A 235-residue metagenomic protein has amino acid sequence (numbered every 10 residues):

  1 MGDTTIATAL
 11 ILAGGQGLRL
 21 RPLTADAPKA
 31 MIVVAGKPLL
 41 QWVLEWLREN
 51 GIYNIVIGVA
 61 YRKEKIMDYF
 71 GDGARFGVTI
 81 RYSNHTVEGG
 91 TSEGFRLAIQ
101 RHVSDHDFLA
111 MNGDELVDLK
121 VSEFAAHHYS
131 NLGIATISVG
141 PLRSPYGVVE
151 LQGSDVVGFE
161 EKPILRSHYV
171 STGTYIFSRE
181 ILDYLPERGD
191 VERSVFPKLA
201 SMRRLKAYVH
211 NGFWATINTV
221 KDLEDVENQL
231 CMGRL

Functional and structural regions predicted by a protein language model:
M1-I11, V33, K37-N112, V121-E123 (+3 more regions): Conserved N-terminal catalytic core of the sugar/cofactor nucleotidyltransferase
A13-L20: Conserved adenylation A10 loop of the ANL superfamily
Q16, G113-E115: Active-site metal-binding loops of divalent metal-dependent hydrolases
L20, I66-F70, V226: Hydrophobic packing residues within well-ordered alpha-helices of enzyme cores
M31, V148-L151, A207: A structural signal for short hydrophobic beta-strand segments in well-ordered beta-sheet cores
I52, F108-L109, L116, S122-Y129 (+2 more regions): Catalytic-core segments of class I nucleotidyltransferases/pyrophosphorylases that form NMP-activated intermediates
N131-P141: A short, conserved acidic/glycine-rich loop-to-beta-strand motif that forms the donor nucleotide-sugar/metal
